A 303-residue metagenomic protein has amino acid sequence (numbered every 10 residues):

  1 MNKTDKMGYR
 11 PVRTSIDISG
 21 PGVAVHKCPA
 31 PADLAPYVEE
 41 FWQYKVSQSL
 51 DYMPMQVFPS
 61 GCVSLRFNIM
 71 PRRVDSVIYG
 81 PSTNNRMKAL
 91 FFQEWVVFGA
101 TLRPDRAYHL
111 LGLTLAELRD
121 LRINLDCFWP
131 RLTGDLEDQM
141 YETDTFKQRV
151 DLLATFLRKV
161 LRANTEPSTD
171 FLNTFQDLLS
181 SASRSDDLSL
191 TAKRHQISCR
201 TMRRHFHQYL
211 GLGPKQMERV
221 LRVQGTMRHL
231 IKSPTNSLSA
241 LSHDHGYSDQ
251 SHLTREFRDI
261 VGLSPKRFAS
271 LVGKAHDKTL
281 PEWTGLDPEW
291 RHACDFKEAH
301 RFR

Functional and structural regions predicted by a protein language model:
M1-L190, R194-C199, L212-G213, R228-K232 (+2 more regions): Alpha-helical bundle regulatory/interaction domains
T201-R204, V220: Hydrophobic alpha-helical segments, especially transmembrane helices and their immediate juxtamembrane helical caps
F206, E218, E256-F257, A269: DNA major-groove recognition helix of helix-turn-helix
Y209: Major-groove DNA-recognition helix of helix-turn-helix-type DNA-binding domains
L253-R255, D295: Intrinsic structural disorder/low-complexity segments
